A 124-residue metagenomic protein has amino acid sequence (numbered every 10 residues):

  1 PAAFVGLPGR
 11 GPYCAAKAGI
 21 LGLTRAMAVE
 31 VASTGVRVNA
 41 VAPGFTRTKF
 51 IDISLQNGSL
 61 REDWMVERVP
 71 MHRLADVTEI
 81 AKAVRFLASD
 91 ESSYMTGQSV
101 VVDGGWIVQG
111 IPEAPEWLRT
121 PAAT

Functional and structural regions predicted by a protein language model:
F4-R10, A32-S33, I111: Active-site "substrate specificity/gating" loop of NAD(P)-dependent dehydrogenases, especially the short-chain
V5, R85, T96-T124: Short C-terminal tail/terminal secondary-structure segment of NAD(P)H-dependent dehydrogenase/reductase domains
P8-P12, A26, F50: Conserved catalytic loop/helix region of short-chain dehydrogenase/reductase
Y13, L21, F45: Catalytic tyrosine of NAD(P)H-dependent dehydrogenase/reductases that use a Tyr as the general acid/base
A16, T24: Active-site helix of classical SDR
V29-S33, S93: Alpha-helical segment proximal to the catalytic Tyr-Lys
A40, S59-E91, M95, V102-G104 (+1 more regions): C-terminal helical subdomain
P43-I53, V102, V108: Short, flexible catalytic-loop segment of classical short-chain dehydrogenase/reductase
